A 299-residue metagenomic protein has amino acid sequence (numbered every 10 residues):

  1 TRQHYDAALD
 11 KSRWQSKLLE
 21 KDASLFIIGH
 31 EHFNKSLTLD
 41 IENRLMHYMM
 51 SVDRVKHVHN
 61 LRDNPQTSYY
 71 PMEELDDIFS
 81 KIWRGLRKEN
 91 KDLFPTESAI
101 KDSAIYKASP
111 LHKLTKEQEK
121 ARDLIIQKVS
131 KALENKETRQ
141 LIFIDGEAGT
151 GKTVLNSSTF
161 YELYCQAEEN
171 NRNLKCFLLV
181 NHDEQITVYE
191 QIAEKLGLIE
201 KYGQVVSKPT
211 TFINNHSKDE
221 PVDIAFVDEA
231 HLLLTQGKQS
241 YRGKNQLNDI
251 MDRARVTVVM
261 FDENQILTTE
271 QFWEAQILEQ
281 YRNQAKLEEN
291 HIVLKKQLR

Functional and structural regions predicted by a protein language model:
Q3-Q127: Boundary/linker segments flanking structured domains
W14-K17, I213-N214, L247: Catalytic micro-motifs at enzyme active sites that drive phosphoryl/nucleotidyl and oxygen chemistry
Q15-D22, I199, Q280-L287: Short, conserved catalytic or adaptor-binding loops enriched in Gly and charged residues
H32-L37, T211-N215, K296-R299: A short acidic, often aromatic-flanked loop/helix-cap motif at beta-alpha or helix-coil junctions that lines enzyme
H112-T115, R122, I126-N135, D145-T150 (+2 more regions): Conserved helicase motor core of SF1/SF2 NTP-dependent helicases
L141: Walker A (P-loop) ATP-phosphate-binding motif of ABC ATPase nucleotide-binding domains
E190-H216: Short glycine-rich substrate-engagement loop in P-loop NTPases that contacts/grips substrate
